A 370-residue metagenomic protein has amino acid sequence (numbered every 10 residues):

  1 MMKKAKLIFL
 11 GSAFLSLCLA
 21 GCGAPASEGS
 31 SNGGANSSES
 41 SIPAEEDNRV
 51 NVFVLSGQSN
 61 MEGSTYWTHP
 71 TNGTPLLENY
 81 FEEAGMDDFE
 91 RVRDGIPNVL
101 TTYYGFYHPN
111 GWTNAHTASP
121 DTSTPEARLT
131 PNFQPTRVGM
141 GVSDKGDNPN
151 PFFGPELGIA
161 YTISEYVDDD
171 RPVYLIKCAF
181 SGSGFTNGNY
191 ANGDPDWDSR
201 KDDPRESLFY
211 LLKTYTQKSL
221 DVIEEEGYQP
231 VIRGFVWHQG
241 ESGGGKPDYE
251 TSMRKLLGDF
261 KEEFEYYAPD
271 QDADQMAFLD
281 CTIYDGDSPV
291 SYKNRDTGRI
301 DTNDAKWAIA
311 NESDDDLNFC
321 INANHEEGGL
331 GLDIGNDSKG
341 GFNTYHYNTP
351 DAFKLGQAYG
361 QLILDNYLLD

Functional and structural regions predicted by a protein language model:
M1-F9: Bacterial N-terminal signal peptides that target proteins for export
L10-L15: Hydrophobic helical h-region of N-terminal Sec-dependent signal peptides in bacterial secretory/periplasmic proteins
C18-G21: C-terminal motif of bacterial Sec signal peptides marking the signal peptidase cleavage site
G23-P25: Bacterial signal peptide processing site
E28-A44: N-terminal, intrinsically disordered, polar/charged segments of Gram-positive cell-envelope systems that serve as
I42-D370: Cell-envelope and extracellular/periplasmic
